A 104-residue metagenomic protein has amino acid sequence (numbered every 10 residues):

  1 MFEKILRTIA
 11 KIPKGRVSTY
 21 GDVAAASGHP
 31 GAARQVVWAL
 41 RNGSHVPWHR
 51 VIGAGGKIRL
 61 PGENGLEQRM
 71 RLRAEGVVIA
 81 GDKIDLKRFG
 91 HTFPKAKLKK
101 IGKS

Functional and structural regions predicted by a protein language model:
M1-S104: Nucleic acid-binding interface residues in structured DNA/RNA-binding domains, emphasizing the DNA-engaging scaffolds
